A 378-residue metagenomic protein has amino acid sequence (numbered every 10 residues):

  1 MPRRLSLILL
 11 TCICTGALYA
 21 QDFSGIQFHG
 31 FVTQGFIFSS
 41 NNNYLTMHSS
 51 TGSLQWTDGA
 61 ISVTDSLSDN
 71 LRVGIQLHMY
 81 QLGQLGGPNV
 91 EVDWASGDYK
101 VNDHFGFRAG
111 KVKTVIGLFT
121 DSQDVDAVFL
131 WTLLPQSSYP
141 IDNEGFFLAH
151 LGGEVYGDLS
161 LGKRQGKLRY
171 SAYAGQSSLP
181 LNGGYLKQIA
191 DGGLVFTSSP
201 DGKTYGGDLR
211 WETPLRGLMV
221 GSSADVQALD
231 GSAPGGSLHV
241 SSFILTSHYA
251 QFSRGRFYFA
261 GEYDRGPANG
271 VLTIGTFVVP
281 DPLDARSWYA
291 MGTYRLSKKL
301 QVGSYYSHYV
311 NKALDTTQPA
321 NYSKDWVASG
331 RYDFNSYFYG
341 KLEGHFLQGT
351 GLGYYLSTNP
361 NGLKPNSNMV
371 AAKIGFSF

Functional and structural regions predicted by a protein language model:
M1-P2: N-terminal secretory signal peptides that target proteins for export/translocation
L5-C14: Sec-dependent N-terminal signal peptides
G16-A20: Sec/Tat signal peptide C-region and signal peptidase I cleavage site
D22-S39, S50-P180, K203, R210-R216 (+4 more regions): Outer membrane beta-barrel
S24, M47-H48, A95-K100, T120 (+2 more regions): Outer-membrane beta-barrel pore domains
G83-G86, L179-P200, V310-V327, D333 (+1 more regions): Outer-membrane beta-barrel transmembrane domain signature
Q165-K167, L181-K187, A233-P234: A short secondary-structure junction signal
Y185-G231: Loop-centered beta-sheet repeat module
